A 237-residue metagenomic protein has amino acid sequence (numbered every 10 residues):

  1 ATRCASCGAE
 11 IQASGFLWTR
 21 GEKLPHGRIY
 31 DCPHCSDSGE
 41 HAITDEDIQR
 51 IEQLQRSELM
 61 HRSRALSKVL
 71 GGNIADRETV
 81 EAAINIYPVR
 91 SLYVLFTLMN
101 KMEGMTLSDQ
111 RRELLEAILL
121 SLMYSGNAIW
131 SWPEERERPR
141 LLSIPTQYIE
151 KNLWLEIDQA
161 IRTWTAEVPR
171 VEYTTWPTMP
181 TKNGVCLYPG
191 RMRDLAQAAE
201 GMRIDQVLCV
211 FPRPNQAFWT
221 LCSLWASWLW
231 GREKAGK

Functional and structural regions predicted by a protein language model:
A1-R203, P212, Q216-K237: Nucleic-acid modification enzymes, centered on SAM-dependent nucleic-acid methyltransferases
V207-L208: Hydrophobic beta-strand segment of the Class I
